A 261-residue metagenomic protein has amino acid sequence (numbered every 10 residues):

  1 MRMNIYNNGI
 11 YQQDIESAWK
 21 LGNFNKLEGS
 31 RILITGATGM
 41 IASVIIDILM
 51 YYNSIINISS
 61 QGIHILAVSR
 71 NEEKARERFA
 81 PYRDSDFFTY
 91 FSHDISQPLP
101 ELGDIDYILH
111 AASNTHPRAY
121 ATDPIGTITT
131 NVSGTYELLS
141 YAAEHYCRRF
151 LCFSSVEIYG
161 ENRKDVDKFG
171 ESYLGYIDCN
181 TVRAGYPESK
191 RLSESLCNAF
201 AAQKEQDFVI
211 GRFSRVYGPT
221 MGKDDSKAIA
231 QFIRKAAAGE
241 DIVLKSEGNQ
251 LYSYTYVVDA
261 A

Functional and structural regions predicted by a protein language model:
M1-L33, D47: Non-catalytic terminal and boundary segments that flank Rossmann-like NAD(P)-dependent oxidoreductase
R31-Y51, I55: N-terminal Rossmann NAD(P)H-binding glycine-rich loop of SDR-like oxidoreductase domains
T35, V68, I108-N114, F150-V156 (+1 more regions): SDR active-site strand-loop-helix element
P81-Q97: Rossmann-fold cofactor-recognition segment
S92-T130: NAD(P)H-binding glycine-rich loop region in Rossmannoid oxidoreductase-like domains and their noncatalytic homologs
Y107, D123-E137, N180, A184 (+2 more regions): Glycine-rich NAD(P)-binding loop of the Rossmann-fold in SDR/ketoreductase-type enzymes
Y136-A184: Conserved Rossmann-fold NAD(P)-dependent oxidoreductase catalytic core, especially the SDR/UDP-sugar
N162-S172, G185, S195-A261: NAD(P)-dependent short-chain dehydrogenase/reductase
